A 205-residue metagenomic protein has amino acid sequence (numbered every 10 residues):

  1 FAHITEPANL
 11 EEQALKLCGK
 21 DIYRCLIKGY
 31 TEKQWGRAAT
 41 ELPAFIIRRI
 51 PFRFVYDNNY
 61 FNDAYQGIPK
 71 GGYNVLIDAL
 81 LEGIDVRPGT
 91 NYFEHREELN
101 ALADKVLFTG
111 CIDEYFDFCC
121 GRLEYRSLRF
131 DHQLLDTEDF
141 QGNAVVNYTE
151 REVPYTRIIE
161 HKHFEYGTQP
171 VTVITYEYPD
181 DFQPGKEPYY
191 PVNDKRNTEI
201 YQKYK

Functional and structural regions predicted by a protein language model:
F1-K105, T109-F116: Active-site/ligand-binding neighborhood in enzyme catalytic cores
E114-K205: C-terminal segments that line or cap access tunnels to active or ligand-binding sites in enzymes and enzyme-associated
